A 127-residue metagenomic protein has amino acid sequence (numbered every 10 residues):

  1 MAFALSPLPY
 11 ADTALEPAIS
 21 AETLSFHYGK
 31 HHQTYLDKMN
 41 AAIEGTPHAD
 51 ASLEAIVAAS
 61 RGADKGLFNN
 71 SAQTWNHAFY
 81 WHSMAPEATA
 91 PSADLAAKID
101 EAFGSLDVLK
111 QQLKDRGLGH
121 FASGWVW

Functional and structural regions predicted by a protein language model:
M1-W127: Feature for soluble, non-membrane regions of globular proteins
